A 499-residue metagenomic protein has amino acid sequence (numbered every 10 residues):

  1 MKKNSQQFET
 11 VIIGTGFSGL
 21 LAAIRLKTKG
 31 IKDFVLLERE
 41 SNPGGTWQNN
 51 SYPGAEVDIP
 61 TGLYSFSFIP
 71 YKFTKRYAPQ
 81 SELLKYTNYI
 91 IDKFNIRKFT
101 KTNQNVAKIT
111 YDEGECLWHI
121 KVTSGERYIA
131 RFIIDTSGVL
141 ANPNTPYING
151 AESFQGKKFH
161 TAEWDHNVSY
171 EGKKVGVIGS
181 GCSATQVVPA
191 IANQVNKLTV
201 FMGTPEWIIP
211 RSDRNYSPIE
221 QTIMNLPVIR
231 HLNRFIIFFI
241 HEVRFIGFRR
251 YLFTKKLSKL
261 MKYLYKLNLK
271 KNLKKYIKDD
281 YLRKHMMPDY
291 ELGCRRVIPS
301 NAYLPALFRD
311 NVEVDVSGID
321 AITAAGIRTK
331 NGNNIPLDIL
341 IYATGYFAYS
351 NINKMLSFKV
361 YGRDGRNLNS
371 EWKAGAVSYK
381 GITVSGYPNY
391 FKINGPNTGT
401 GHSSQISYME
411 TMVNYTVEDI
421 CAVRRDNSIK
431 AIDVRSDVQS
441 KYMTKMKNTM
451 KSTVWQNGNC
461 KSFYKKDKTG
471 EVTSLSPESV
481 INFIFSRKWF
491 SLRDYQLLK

Functional and structural regions predicted by a protein language model:
K2-F17, L21-P43, Y128, I133-K271 (+5 more regions): Rossmann-like dinucleotide-binding core of oxidoreductases
F8-I12, F17-R97, G203, N272-I277: Beta1-alpha1 glycine-rich phosphate/pyrophosphate-binding loop at the start of Rossmann-like nucleotide-binding domains
Q48-D58, I148-E152, A302-L304, G362-N389 (+1 more regions): FAD-binding beta-loop-beta segment adjacent to the flavin cofactor pocket
Y71-Y89, K101, I178, T254-K262 (+1 more regions): Short beta-strand to alpha-helix junction loop
K75-L140, A321: Feature captures the FAD/FMN-dependent oxidoreductase FAD-binding
Y263-P336, L340: Alpha/beta-hydrolase fold catalytic core
A343-V423: Glycine/threonine-rich phosphate-binding loop and adjacent beta-strand/alpha-helix elements that clamp
H402, I406-E410, N414-K499: C-terminal active-site-capping segments
